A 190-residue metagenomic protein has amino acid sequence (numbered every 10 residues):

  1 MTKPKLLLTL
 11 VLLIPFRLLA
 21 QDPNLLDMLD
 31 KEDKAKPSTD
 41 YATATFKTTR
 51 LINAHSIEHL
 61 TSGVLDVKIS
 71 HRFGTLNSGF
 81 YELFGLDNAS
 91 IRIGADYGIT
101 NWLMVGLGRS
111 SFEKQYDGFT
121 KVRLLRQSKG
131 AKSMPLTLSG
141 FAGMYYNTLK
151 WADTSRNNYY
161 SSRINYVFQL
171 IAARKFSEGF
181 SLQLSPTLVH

Functional and structural regions predicted by a protein language model:
M1-N24: Bacterial Sec-dependent N-terminal signal peptides
Q21-N157, I164-F168, F176, F180-L184 (+1 more regions): Transmembrane beta-barrel domains of Gram-negative outer membranes and organellar outer membranes
